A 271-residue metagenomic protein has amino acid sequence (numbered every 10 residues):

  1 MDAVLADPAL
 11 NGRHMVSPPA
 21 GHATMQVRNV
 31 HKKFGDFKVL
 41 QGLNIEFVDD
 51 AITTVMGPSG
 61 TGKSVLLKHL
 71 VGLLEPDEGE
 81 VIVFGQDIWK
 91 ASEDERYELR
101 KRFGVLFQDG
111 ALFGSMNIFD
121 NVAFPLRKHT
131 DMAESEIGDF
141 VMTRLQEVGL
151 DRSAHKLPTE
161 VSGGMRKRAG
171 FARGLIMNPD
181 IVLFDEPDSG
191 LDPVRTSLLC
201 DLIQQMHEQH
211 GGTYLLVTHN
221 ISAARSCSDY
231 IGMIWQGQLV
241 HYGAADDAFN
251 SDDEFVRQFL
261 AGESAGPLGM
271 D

Functional and structural regions predicted by a protein language model:
V71: Helix-to-loop junction immediately C-terminal to a conserved catalytic motif
E80-E98: ABC ATPase NBD Q-loop/coupling interface
D87, E134-R152: Conserved ABC ATPase "signature" region
L157-V161, M165: Conserved ABC ATPase signature
I176-D180: A short, proline-enriched helix->beta-strand linker immediately N-terminal to the Walker B motif in ABC-type P-loop
V182-D185: Catalytic Walker B motif of ABC-type/P-loop ATPase nucleotide-binding domains
